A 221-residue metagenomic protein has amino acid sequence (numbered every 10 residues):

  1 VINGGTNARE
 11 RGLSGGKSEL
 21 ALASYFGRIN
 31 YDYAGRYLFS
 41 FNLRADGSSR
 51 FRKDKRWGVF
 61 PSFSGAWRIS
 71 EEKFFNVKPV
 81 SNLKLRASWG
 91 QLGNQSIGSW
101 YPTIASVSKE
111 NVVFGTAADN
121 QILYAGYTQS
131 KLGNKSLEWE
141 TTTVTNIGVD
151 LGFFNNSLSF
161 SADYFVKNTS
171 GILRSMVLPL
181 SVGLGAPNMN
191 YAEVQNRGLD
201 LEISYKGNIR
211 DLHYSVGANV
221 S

Functional and structural regions predicted by a protein language model:
V1-S221: Extracellular/periplasmic, surface-exposed regions of secreted and cell-surface proteins
